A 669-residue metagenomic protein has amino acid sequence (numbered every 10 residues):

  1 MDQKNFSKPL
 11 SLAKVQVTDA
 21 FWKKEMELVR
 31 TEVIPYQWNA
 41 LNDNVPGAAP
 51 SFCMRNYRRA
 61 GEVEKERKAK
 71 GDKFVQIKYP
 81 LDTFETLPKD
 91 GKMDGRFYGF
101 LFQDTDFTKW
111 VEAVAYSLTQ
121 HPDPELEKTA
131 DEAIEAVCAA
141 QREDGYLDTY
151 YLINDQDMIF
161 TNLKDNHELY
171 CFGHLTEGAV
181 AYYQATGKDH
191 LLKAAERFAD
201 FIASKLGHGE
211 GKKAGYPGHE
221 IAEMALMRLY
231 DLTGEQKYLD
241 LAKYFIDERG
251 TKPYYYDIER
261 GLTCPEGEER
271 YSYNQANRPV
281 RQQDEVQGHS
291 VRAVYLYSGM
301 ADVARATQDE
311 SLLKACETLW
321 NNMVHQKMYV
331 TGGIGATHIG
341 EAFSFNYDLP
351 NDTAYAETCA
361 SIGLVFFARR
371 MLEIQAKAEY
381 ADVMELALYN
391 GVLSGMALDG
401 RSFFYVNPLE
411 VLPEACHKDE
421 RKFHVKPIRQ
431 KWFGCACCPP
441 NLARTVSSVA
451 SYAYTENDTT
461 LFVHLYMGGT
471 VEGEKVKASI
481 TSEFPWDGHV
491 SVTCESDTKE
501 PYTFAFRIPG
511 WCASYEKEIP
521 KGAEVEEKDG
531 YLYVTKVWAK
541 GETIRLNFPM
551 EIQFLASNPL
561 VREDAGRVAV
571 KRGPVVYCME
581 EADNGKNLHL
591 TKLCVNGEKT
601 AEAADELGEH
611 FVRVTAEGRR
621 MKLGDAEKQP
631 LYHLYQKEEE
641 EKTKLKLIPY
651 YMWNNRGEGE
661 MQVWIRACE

Functional and structural regions predicted by a protein language model:
M1-D106, D131-Y151: Low-complexity, Ser/Thr/Pro/Gly-enriched N-terminal "stalk/linker" regions
Q3-F6, K70, K89-F107, M158-C171 (+7 more regions): Solvent-exposed loop and edge beta-strand segments that line ligand/cofactor-binding and catalytic clefts
K14, A242, C316, D382-N390 (+4 more regions): C-terminal beta-rich recognition modules with glycine/proline-rich loops and embedded aromatic residues
D19, M26, W38, V111 (+9 more regions): Hydrophobic core segments within long, regular secondary-structure runs in both alpha- and beta-rich folds
W22, V111-P124, G173-K188, A222-E235 (+5 more regions): Well-ordered alpha-helical scaffold segments within catalytic/enzyme domains
N154-L232: A conserved hydrophobic secondary-structure block that centers on an alpha-helix together with its immediately flanking
D302-Q326, L349-R401, L412: Catalytic-core region of carbohydrate-active enzymes that cleave or remodel glycosidic bonds
K499-P520: Beta-strand-rich binding/interaction modules
